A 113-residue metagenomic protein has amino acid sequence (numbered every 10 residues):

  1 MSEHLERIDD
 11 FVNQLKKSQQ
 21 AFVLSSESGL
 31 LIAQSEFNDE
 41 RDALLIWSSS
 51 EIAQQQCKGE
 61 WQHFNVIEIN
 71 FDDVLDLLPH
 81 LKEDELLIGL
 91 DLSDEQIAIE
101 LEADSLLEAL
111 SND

Functional and structural regions predicted by a protein language model:
M1-D113: Conserved NAD+-utilizing ADP-ribose enzyme module
